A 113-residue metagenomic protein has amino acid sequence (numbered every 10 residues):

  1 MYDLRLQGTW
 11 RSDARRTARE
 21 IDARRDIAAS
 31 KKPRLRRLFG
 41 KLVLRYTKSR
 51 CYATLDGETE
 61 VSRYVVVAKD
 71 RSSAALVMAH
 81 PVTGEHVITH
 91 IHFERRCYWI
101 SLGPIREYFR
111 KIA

Functional and structural regions predicted by a protein language model:
M1-R11: N-terminal helix-cap/turn-to-beta initiation motif at the start of protein domains
W10, C51, Y98: Hydrophobic pocket/interface hotspot
S12, E20-A29: Anionic N-terminal interaction surfaces
R15-R19, L38-R95: Contiguous, well-ordered beta-strand patches that form the walls/edges of small beta-barrel/beta-sandwich domains
R25-F39: Short, flexible N-terminal segments of the mature chain
W99-A113: Edge beta-strand at a domain terminus
